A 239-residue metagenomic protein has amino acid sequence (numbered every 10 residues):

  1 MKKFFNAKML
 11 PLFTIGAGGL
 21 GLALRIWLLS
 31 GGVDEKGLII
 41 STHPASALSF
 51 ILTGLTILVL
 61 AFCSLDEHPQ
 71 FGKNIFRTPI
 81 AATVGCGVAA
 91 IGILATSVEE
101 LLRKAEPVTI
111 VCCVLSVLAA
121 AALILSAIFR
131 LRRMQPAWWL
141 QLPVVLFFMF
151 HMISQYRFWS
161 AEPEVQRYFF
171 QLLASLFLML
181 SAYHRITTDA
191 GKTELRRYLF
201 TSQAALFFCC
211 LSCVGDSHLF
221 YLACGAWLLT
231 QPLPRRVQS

Functional and structural regions predicted by a protein language model:
M1-S116: N-terminal topogenic module of multi-pass integral membrane proteins
K2-F4, E67-T78, I128-W139, T187-R196: Membrane-interface helix-boundary motifs at transmembrane edges
L12-I15, K73-G92, P136-F150, Y198-F208: Transmembrane alpha-helical segments of multi-pass membrane proteins
G16-I26, F170-S239: C-terminal transmembrane-bundle signature of multipass membrane proteins, characterized by strong activation on
W27-L48, T96-L115, R132-P136, I153-L172 (+2 more regions): Membrane-helix interface and helix-disruption motif detector
T53-T56, V114-L123, V145-F148, F170-A182: Generic alpha-helical transmembrane segments
L60-P69, L125-R132, R185-A190, T230-Q238: Structural signal for the C-terminal ends of transmembrane alpha-helices and the immediately following loop
A121-L131, H151-Q155, S175-T193: Alpha-helical transmembrane segments in multipass membrane proteins, preferentially the mid-helix core
